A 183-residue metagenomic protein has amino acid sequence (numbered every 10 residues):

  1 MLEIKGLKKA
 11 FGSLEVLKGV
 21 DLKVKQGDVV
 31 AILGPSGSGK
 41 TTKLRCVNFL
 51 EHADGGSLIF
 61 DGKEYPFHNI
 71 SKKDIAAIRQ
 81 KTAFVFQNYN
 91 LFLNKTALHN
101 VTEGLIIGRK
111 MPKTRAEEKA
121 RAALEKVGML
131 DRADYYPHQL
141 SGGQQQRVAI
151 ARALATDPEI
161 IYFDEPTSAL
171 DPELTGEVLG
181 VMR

Functional and structural regions predicted by a protein language model:
M1-R183: ABC family nucleotide-binding domain
